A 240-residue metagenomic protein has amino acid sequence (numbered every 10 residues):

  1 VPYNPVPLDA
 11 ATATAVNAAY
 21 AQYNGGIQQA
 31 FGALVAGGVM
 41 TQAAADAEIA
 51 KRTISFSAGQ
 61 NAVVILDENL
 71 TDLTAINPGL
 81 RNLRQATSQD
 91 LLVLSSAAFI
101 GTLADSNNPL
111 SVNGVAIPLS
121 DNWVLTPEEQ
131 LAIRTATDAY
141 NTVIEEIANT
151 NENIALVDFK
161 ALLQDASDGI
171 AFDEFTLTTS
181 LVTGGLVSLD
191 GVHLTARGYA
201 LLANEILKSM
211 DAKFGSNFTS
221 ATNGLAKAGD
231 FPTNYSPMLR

Functional and structural regions predicted by a protein language model:
V1-N151, F159-T183, R197: Acidic, Ser/Thr/Gly/Pro-rich low-complexity segments that form flexible
V182-P232: Histidine-centered active-site loop/cap adjacent to the catalytic His in serine esterases/O-acetyl transfer systems
F231-R240: Short, low-complexity, Pro/Ser/Thr/Gly-rich segments in the mature regions of secreted, periplasmic
